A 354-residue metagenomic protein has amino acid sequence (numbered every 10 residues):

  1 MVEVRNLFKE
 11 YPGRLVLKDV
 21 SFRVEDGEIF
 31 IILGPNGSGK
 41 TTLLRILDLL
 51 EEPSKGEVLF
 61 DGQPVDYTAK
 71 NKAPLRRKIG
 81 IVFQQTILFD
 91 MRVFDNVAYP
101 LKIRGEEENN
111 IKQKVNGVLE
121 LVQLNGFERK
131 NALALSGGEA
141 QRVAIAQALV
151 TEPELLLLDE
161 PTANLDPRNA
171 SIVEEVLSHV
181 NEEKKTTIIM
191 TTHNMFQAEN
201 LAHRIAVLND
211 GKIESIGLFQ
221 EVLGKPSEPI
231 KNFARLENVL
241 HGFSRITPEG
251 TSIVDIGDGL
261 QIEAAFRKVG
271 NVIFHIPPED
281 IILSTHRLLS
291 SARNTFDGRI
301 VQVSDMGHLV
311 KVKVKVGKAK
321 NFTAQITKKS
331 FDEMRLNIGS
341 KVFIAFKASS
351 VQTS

Functional and structural regions predicted by a protein language model:
D48: Helix-to-loop junction immediately C-terminal to a conserved catalytic motif
K102, N109-F127: Conserved ABC ATPase "signature" region
N131-L135, E139: Conserved ABC ATPase signature
E152: Conserved catalytic motifs of ABC-family nucleotide-binding domains
L156-D159: Catalytic Walker B motif of ABC-type/P-loop ATPase nucleotide-binding domains
D210-G211: Conserved ABC ATPase "signature" C-loop
D258-V303, K328-S354: Glycine/charge-rich catalytic "coupling/switch" loops of P-loop NTPases
